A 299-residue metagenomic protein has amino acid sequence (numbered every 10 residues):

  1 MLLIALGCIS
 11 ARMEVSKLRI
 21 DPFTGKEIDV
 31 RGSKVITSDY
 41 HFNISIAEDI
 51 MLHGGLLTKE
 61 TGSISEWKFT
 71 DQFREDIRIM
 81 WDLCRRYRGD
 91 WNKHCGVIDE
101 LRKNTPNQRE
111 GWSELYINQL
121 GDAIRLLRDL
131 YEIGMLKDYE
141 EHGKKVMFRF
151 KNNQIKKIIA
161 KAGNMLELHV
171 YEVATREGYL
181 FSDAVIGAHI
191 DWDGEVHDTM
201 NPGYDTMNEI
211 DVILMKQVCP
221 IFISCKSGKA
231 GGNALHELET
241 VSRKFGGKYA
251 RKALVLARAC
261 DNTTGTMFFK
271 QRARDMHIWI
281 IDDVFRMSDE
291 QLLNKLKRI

Functional and structural regions predicted by a protein language model:
M1-A47: Active-site histidine-anchored catalytic micro-motif
A47-I299: Intrinsically disordered, low-complexity Ser/Thr/Pro/Gly-rich regulatory segments
